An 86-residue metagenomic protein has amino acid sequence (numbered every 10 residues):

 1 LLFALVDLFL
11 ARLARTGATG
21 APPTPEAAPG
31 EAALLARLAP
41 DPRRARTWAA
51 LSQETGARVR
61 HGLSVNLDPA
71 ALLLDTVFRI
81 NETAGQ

Functional and structural regions predicted by a protein language model:
L1-Q86: Helix-rich C-terminal "collar"/helical-bundle subdomain used as an assembly and partner-interaction module in RFC-like
